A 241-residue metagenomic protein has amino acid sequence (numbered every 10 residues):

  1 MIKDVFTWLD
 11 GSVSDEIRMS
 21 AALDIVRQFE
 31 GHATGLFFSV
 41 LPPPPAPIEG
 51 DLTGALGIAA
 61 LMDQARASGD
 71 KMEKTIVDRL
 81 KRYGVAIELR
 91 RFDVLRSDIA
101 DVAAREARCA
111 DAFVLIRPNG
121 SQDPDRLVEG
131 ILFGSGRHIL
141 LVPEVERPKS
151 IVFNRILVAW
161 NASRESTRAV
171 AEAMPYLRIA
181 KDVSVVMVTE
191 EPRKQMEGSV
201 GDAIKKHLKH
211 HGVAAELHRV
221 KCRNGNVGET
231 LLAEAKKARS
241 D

Functional and structural regions predicted by a protein language model:
M1-G57, G134, E144, V152-V220: Small/aliphatic-rich secondary-structure junction motif
R18, I99, P124, S166-A169 (+1 more regions): Amphipathic coiled-coil/heptad-repeat helices and related helical stalk/stem segments that mediate oligomerization
D24-Q28, D101-K149, E234-D241: Gly/Ser-rich helix-loop-strand patches that form or flank binding pockets for ribonucleotide-derived cofactors
V40, D78-F113, H210-D241: Structural beta-alpha unit
P43, V94-S97, S121-Q122, E191-M196 (+1 more regions): Short, small-residue-enriched loops and turns at beta-alpha junctions that line or gate enzyme active sites
D51, Q64-A67, G130-L132, I139: Extended, non-globular alpha-helical segments
A55-K71: A short acidic, glycine-rich active-site loop that binds or catalyzes chemistry on phosphate/adenosine moieties
